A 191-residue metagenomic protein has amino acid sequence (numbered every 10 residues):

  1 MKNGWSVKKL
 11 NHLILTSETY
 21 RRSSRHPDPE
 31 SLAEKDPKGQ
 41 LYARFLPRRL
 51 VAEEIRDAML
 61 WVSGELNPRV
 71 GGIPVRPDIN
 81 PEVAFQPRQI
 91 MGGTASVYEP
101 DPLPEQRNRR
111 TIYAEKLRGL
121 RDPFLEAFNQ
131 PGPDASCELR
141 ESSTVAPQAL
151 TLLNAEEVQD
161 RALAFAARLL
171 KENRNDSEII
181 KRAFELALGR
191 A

Functional and structural regions predicted by a protein language model:
M1, K8, R21-A187, A191: An acidic, gly/pro-interrupted, aromatic-rich
K9-T16: Beta-strand segments within the central parallel beta-sheet cores of soluble alpha/beta enzyme folds
